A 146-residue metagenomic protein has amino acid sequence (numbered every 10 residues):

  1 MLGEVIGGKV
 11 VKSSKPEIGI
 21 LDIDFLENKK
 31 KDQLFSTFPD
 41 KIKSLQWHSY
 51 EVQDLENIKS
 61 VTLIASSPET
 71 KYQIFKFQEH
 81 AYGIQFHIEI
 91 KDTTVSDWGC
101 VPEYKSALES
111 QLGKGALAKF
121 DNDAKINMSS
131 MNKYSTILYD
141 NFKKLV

Functional and structural regions predicted by a protein language model:
M1-K29: Cysteine-nucleophile active-site neighborhood
V11, F25-V146: Amide-donor transfer/coupling interface in amidating biosynthetic enzymes
